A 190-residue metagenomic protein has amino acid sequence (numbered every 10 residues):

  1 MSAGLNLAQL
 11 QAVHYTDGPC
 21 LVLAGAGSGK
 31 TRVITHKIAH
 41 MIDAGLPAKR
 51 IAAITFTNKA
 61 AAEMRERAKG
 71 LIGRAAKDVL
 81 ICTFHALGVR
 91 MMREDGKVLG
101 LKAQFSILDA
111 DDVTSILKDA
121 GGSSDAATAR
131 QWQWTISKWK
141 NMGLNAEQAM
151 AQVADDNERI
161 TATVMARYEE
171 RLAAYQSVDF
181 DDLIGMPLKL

Functional and structural regions predicted by a protein language model:
S2-D17, F180-L183: N-terminal pre-P-loop "Q-motif" helix
A8, H36, D112: Short Gly/charged-rich anion-binding patches and loops
L10, K30-T31, T35, A76 (+1 more regions): Low-complexity, intrinsically disordered short peptide segments enriched in small/polar/basic residues
D17-C20, A39-L188: A basic/glycine-biased coupling hinge at the interface between accessory DNA-binding modules
D17-H36: Walker A/P-loop
